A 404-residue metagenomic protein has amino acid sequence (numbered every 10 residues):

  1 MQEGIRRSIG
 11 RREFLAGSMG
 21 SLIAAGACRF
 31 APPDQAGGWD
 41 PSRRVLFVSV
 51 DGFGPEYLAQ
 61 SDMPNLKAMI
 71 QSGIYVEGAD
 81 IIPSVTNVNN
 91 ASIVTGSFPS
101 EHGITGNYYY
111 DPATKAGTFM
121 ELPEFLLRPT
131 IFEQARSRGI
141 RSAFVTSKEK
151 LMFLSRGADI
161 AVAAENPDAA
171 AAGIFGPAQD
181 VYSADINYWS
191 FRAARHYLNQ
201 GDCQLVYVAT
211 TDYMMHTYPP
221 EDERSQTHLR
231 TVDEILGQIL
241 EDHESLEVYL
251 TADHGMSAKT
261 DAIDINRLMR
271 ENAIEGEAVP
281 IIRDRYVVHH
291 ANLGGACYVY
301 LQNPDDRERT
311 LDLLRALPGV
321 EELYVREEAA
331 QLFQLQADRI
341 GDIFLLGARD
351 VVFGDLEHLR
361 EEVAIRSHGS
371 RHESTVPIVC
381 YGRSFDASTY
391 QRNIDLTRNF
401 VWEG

Functional and structural regions predicted by a protein language model:
Q2-L22: N-terminal secretory signal peptides and thylakoid transit peptides that target proteins across membranes
L22, A31-Y75: Active-site-proximal N-terminal segment of extracellular/periplasmic enzymes that hydrolyze or transfer
L46-F47, N65, H228-I274, L345 (+1 more regions): Metal-dependent active-site segment of extracytoplasmic phospho-/sulfohydrolases and closely related
F53-G54, T211, H254-M256: Catalytic metal-binding/acid-base residues of hydrolase active sites
E56-E101, R141-F144: Short, structured active-site-proximal loop/turn typified by the sulfatase FGly-forming signature C/S-X-P-X-R
S97-P219, D306-T310, R315-G319, R398 (+1 more regions): His/Asp/Glu-rich, glycine-adjacent segments that coordinate divalent cations and/or stabilize oxyanion chemistry on
D284-E403: Active-site neighborhoods of enzymes that stabilize oxyanions during catalysis
